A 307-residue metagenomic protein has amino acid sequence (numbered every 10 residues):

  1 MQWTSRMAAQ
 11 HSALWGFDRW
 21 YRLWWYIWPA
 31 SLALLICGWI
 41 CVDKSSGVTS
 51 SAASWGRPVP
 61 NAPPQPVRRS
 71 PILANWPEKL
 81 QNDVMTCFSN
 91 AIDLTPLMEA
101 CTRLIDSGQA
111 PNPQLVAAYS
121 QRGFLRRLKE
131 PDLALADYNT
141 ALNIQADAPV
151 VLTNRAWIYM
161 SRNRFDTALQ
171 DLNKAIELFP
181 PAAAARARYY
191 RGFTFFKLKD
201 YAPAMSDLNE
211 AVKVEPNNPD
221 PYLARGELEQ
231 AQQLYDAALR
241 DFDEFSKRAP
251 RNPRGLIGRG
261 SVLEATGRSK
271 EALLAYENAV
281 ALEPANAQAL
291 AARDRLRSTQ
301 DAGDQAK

Functional and structural regions predicted by a protein language model:
W3, Q10-K307: Alpha-helical tetratricopeptide repeat
